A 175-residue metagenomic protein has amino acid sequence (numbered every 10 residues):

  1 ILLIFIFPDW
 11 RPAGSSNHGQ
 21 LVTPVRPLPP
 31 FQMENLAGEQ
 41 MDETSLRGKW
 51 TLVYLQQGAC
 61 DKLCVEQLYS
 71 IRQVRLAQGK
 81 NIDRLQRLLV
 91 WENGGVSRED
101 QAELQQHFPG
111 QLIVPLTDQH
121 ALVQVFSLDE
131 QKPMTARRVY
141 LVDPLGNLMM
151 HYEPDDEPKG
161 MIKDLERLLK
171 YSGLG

Functional and structural regions predicted by a protein language model:
I1-F5: Hydrophobic membrane-insertion alpha-helices, especially the h-region of bacterial N-terminal signal peptides
P8-T44: N-terminal "domain-start" segment that seeds a small globular fold
W10, L68-L89: Conserved helix-turn-beta segment immediately C-terminal to the redox Cys motif in thioredoxin-like folds
E43-I71: Short active-site neighborhood of thiol/selenol oxidoreductases, capturing the structured segment around
Y54, R87-L89, L141: Structural beta-sheet core signal
Q56-G58, V90-G94: Structural motif
Q86-L88, G95, E99-R137: Short, internal strand/loop/helix patches that form the active-site neighborhood or redox-interaction surface
T135-G175: Thiol-/selenol-based redox modules, centered on thioredoxin-like and closely related oxidoreductase domains
